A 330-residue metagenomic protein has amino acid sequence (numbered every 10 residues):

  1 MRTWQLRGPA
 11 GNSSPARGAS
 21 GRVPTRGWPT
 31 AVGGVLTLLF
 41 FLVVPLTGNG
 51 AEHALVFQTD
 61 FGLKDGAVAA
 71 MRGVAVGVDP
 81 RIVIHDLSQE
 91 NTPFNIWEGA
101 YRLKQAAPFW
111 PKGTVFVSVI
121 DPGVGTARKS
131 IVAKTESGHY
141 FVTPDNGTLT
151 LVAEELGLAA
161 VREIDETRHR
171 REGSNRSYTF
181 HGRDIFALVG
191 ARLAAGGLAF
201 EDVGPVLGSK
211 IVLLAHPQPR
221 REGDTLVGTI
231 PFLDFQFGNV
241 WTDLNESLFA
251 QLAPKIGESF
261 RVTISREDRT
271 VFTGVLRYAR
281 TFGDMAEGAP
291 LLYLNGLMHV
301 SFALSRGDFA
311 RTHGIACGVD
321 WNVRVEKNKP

Functional and structural regions predicted by a protein language model:
M1-W28: N-terminal secretory signal peptides that target proteins for export/translocation
V32-P45: Bacterial N-terminal signal peptides
G48-G50: Boundary at the C-terminal end of the N-terminal hydrophobic targeting segment
E52-A54, G66-V68, V78-I84, F94-Y101 (+2 more regions): Active-site histidine-anchored catalytic micro-motif
V74, V78-R81, A106-W110, E155 (+1 more regions): Change "in soluble alpha/beta enzymes" to "in soluble alpha/beta proteins
D86-S88: A short aromatic-anchored loop/beta-hairpin motif
E172-I256: Anionic-ligand-binding alpha/beta catalytic cores of soluble enzymes and soluble regulatory domains that recognize
W241-G314: A conserved acidic, glycine/proline-rich C-terminal tail/linker
